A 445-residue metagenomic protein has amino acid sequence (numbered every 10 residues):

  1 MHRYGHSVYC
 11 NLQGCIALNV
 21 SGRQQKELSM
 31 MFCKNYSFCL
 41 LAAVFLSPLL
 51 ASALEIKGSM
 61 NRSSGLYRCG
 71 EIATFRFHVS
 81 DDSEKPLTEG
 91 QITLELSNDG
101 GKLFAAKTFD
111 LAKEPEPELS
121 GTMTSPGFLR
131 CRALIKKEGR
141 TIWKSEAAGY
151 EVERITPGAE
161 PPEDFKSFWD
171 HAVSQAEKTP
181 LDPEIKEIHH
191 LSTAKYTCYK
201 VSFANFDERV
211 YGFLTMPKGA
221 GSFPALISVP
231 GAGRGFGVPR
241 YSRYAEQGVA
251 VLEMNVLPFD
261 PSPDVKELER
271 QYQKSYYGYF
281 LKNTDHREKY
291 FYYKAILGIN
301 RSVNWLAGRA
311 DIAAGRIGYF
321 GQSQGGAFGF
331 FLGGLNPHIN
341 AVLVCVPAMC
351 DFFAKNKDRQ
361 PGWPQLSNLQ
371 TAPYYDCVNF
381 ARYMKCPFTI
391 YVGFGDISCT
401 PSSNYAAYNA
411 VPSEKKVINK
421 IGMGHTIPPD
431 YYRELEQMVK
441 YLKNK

Functional and structural regions predicted by a protein language model:
G65-E71: Short, solvent-exposed loop/linker segments at the N-terminal edge of repeated beta-sheet extracellular domains
T122-G127: Surface-exposed, short loops/turns at beta-strand junctions within beta-sandwich domains
E177-G219: N-terminal cap/lid segment of alpha/beta-hydrolase-fold proteins
S222-A232: Short beta-strand element of the alpha/beta-hydrolase
A232-L297, D351-D358: Cap/lid segment of the alpha/beta-hydrolase catalytic domain
N300-R359: Primarily recognizes the serine-hydrolase "nucleophile elbow" in alpha/beta-hydrolase and SGNH/GDSL folds
D358-A410: The feature captures the conserved acid-bearing segment of alpha/beta-hydrolase catalytic domains
Y405-K445: C-terminal catalytic histidine-bearing segment of alpha/beta-hydrolase fold enzymes
